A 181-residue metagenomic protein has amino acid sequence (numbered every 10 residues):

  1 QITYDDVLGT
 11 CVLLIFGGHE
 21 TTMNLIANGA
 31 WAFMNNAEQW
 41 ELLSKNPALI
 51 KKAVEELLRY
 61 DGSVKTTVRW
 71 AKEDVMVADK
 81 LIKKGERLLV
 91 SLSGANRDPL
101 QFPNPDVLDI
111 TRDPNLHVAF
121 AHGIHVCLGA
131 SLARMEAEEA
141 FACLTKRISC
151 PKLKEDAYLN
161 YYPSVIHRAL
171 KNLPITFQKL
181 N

Functional and structural regions predicted by a protein language model:
Q1-N181: Cytochrome P450
